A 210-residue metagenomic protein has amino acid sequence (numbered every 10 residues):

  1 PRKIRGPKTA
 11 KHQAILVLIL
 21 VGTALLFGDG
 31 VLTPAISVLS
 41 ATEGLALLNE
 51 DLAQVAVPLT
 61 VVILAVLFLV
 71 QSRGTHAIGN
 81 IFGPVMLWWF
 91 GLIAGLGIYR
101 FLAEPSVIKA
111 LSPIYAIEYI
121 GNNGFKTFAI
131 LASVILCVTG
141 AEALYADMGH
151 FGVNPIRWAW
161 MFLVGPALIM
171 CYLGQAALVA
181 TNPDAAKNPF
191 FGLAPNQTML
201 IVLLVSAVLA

Functional and structural regions predicted by a protein language model:
P1-A210: The structured alpha-helical core of multi-pass membrane proteins
